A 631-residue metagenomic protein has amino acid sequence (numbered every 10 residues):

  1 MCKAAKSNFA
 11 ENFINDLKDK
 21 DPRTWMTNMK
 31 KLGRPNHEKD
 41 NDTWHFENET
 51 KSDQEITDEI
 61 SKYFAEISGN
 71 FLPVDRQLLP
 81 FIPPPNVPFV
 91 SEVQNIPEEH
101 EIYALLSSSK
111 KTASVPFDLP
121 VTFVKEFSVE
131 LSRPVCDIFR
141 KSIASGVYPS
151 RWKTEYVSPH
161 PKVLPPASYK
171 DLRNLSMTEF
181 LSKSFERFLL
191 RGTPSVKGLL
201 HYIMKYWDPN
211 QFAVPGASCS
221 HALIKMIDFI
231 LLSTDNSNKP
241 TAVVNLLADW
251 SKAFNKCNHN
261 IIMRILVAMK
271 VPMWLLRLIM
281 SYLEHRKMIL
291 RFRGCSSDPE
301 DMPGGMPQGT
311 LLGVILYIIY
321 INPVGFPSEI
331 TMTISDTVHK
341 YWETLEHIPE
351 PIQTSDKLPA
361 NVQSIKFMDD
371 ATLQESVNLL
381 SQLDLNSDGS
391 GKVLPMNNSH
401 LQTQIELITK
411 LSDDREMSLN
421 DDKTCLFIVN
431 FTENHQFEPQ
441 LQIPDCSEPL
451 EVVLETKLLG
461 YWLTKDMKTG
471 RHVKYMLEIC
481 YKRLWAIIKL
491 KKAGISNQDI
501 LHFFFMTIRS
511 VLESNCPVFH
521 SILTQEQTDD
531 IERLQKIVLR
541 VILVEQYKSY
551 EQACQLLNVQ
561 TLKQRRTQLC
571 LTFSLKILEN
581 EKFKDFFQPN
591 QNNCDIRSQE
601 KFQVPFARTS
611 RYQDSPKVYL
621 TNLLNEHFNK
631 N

Functional and structural regions predicted by a protein language model:
M1-I96, D421, Q442-P444, F573-L624: Basic/polar low-complexity segments
N15, T524-A607: A terminal-accessory region detector
V90-E92, G294, V393, T403 (+2 more regions): Short, conserved micro-motifs composed of acidic
E92-T310: Conserved pre-catalytic core of RNA-dependent polymerases
L189-Q211, T234-N238, V314-N386: Active-site palm subdomain of RNA-directed nucleic acid polymerases
K252-M269, P359-V362, A371-K410, F431: Catalytic palm subdomain of template-directed nucleic-acid polymerases, centered on the conserved carboxylate motif
P449-V518: Basic, alpha-helical interaction scaffolds
